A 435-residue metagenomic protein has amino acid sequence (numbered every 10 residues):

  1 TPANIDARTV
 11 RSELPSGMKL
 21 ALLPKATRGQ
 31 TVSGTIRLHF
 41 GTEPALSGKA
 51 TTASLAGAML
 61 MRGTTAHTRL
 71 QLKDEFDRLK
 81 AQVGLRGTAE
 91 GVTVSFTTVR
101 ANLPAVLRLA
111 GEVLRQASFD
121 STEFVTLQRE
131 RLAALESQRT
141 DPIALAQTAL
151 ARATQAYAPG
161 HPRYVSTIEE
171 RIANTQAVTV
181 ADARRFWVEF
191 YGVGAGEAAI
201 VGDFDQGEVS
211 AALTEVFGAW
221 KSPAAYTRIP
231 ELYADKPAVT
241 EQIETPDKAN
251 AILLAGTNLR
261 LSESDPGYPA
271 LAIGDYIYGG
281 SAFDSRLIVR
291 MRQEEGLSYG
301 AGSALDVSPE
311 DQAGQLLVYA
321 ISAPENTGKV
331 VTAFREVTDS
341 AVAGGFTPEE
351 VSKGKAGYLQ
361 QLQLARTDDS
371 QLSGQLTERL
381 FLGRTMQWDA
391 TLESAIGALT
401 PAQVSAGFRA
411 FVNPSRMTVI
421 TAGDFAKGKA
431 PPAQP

Functional and structural regions predicted by a protein language model:
T1-S16: Beta-lactamase-like hydrolase cores
N4, M18, L23-R37, A225-D284: His/Glu-based metal-binding/catalytic segments typifying zinc-dependent metallopeptidases
R8-V10, R184-V188, E241-Q242, A304-D306 (+2 more regions): Generic recognition of flexible, low-complexity loop/linker segments
A21, T27-Q116, L127-Q128, L132-E136 (+7 more regions): M16 family metallopeptidases and their MPP-like homologs
A45, E208-V209, K221, E263-D265 (+1 more regions): Short helix/loop capping segments that flank catalytic or ligand/cofactor-binding pockets
T65, F119-D120, D205-G207, V216-P223: Bacterial peptidoglycan biogenesis and beta-lactam-recognition machinery
T122, Q138-A144, Y226: PEST-like low-complexity, intrinsically disordered acidic/proline/serine-rich tracts that flank trafficking/processing
Q155, V180-V216, R416-M417: Non-catalytic, conformational "gating/processing" segments within enzyme and secreted inhibitor domains
